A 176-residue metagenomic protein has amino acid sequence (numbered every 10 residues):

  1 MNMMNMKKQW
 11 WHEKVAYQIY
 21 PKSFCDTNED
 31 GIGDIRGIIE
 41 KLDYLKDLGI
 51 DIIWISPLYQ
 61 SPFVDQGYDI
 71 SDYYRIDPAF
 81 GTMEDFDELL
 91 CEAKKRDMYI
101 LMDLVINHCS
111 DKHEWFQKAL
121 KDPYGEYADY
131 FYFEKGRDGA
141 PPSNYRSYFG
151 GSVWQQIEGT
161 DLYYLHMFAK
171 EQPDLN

Functional and structural regions predicted by a protein language model:
M4-N176: Acidic/aromatic-lined carbohydrate-recognition and catalytic surfaces of CAZymes acting on diverse glycans
